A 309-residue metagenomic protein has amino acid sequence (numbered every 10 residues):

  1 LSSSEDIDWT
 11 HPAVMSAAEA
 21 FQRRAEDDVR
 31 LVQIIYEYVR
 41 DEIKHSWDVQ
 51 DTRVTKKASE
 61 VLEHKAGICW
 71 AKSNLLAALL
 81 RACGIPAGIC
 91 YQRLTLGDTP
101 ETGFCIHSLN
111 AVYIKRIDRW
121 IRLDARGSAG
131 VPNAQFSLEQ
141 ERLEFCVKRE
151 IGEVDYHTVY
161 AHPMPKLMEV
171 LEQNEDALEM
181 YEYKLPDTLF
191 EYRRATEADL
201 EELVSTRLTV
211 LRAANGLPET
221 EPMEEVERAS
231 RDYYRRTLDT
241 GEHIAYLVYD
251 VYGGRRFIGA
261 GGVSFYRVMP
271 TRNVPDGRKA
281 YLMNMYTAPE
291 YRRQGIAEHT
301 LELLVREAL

Functional and structural regions predicted by a protein language model:
L1-H64: Secondary-structure boundary elements
E5-W9, L94-L189: His-Asp-centered catalytic microenvironments across diverse enzyme cores, prominently the transglutaminase-like
E26, E191-S205: A short beta-loop-alpha structural element at the N-terminal edge of CoA-dependent acyl/N-acetyltransferase catalytic
S46-I106: Active-site neighborhood of thiol-dependent amide/isopeptide-bond enzymes
L211-Y234: Conserved GNAT-fold acetyl-CoA-binding loop/helix
D232-L247: A short helix-loop-beta-strand connector motif used in the catalytic cores of GNAT acetyltransferases and, in some
L247, R255-F265, Y281, Y286: Conserved beta-strand in the GNAT
N284-T287, R293-R306: Conserved acetyl-CoA-binding loop-helix of GNAT-fold acetyltransferases
